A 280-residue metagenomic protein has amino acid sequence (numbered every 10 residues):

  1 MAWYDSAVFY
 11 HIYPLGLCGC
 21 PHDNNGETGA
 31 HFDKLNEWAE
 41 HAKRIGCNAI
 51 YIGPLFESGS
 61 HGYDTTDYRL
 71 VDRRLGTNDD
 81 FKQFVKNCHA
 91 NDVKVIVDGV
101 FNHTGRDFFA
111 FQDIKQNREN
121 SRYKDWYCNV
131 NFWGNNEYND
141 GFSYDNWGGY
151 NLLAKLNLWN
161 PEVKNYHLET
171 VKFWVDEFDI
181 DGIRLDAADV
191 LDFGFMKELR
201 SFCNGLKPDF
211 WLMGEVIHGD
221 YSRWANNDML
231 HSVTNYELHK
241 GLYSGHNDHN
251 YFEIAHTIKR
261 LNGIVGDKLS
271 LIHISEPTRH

Functional and structural regions predicted by a protein language model:
M1-F9, Y13-D33, E37-N48, L55-K172 (+4 more regions): Substrate-binding/active-site clefts of carbohydrate-active enzymes
P14, Y236-L238, E276: Active-site donor-binding loop signature of nucleotide-sugar glycosyltransferases
V100, I180, A188: Conserved Walker B
K115, D186-L269: Active-site-proximal helices and loops of the catalytic beta/alpha 8
I180, G205-D209, H280: Short, well-ordered coil loops that connect the C-terminus of an alpha-helix to the N-terminus of a beta-strand
L269-H280: Residue-level detector of conserved catalytic or cofactor/ligand-binding positions in enzyme active sites
